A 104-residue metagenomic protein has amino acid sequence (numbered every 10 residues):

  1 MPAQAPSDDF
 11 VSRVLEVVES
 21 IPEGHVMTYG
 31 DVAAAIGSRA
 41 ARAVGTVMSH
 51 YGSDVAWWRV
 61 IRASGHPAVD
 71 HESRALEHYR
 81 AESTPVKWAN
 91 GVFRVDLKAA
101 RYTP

Functional and structural regions predicted by a protein language model:
M1-P104: Nucleic acid-binding interface residues in structured DNA/RNA-binding domains, emphasizing the DNA-engaging scaffolds
